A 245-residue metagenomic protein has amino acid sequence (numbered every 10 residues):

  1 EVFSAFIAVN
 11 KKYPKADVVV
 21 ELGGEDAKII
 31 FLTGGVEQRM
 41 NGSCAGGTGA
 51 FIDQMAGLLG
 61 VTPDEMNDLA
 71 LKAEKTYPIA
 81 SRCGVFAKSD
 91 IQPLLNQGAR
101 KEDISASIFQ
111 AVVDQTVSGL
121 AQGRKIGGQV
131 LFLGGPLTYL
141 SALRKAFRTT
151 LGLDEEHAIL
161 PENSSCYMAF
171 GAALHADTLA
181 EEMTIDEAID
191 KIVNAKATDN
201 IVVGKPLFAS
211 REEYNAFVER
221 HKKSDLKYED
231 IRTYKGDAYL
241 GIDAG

Functional and structural regions predicted by a protein language model:
E1-V20, E25-T33, E37, V117-Q122 (+2 more regions): Conserved phosphate-binding catalytic cores of ATP/NTP-utilizing and phosphoryl-transfer enzymes
I7, G49-Q54, L160-A197: Glycine-rich phosphate-binding/hydrolytic loop that grips phosphoryl groups
E21-D26, T48, G134-L140, I242-G245: A short acidic Gly-Thr/Ser loop motif
K28, H175-Y239: Acidic, glycine/GT-rich loop-and beta-edge segments that sit at the periphery of enzyme/chaperone cores
G34-K75, S165-M168, L174-T178: Glycine-rich phosphate-binding loop plus the immediately following alpha-helix
A87-S118: Adenine-nucleotide phosphate-binding core of ATP-dependent small-molecule kinases
A121-T150, P161-M168: Glycine-rich phosphate-binding loops at beta-strand->alpha-helix junctions
